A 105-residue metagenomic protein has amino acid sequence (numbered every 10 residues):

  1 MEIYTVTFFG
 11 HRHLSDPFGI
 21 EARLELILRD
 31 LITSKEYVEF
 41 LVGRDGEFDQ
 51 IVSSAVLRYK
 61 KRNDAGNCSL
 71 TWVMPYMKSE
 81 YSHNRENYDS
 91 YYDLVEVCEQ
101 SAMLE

Functional and structural regions predicted by a protein language model:
M1-E105: Acidic/glycine-enriched connector segments
